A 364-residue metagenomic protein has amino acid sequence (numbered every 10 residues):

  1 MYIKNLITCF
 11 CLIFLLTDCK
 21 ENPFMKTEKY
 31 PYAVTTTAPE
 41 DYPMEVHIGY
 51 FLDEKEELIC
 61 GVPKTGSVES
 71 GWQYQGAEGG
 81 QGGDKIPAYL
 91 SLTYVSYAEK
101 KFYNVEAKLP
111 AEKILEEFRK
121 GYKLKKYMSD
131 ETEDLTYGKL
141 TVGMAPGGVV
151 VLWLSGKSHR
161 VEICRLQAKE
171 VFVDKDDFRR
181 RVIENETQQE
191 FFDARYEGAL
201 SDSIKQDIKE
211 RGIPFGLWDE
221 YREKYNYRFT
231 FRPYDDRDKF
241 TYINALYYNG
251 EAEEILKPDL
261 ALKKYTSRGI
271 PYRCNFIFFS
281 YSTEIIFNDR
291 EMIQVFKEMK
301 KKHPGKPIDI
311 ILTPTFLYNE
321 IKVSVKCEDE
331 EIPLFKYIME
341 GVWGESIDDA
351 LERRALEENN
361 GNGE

Functional and structural regions predicted by a protein language model:
Y2-C9: Sec-dependent signal peptide recognition, specifically the positively charged N-region followed immediately by
L15-D18: C-terminal motif of bacterial Sec signal peptides marking the signal peptidase cleavage site
K20-N22: Bacterial signal peptide processing site
V34-E45, T230-K239: Structural motif
G49-S96, K239-I293: Tryptophan-paired
E99-L124, Y281-L317: Structured interaction patches on ligand/partner-binding surfaces of diverse proteins
E117-W218, M299-E364: Compositionally biased low-complexity segments at domain edges in trafficked proteins and select soluble regulators
V182, E190-N275, F279-E284: Long, low-hydrophobicity ectodomains and other hydrophilic envelope-associated domains
